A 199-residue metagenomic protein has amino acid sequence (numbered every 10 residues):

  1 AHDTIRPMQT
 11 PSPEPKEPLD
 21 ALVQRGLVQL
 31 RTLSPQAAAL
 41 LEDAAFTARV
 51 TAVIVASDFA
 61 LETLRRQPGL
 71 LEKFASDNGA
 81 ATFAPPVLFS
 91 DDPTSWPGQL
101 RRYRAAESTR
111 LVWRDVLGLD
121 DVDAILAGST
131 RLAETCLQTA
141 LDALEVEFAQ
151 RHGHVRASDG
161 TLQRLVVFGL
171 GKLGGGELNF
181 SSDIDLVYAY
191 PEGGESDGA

Functional and structural regions predicted by a protein language model:
H2-A199: Non-catalytic regulatory/linker segments of enzymes
